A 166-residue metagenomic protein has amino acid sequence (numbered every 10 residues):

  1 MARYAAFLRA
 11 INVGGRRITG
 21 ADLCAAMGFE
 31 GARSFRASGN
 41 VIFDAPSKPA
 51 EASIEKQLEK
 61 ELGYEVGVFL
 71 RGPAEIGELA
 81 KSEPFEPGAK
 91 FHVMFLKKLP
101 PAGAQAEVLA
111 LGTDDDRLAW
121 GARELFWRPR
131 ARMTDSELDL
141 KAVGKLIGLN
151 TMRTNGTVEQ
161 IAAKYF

Functional and structural regions predicted by a protein language model:
A2-S38, I42-F166: Surface-exposed, charge/polar-rich loops and edge strands
